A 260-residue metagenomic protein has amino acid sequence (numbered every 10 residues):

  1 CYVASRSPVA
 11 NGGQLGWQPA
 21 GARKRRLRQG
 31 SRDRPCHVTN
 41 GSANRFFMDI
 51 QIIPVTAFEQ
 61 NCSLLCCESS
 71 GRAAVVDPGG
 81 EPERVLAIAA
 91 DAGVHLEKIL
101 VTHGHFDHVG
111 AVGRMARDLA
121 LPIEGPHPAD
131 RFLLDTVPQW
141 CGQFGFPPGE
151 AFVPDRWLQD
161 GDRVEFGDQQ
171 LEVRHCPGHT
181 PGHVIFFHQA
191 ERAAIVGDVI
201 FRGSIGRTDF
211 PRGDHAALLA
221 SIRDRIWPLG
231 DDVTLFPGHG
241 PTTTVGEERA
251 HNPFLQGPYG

Functional and structural regions predicted by a protein language model:
Y2, F46-F47: Aromatic (phenylalanine/tyrosine) cluster motif
A4, V9-A10, G30, T39: Targeting/processing segments of secretory and organellar proteins
R26, S70, G80-Q169, A250-P258: Active-site HxH/HxHxD metal-binding segment of metal-dependent hydrolases
F47-A92, I185-G197: Conserved beta-strand hairpin/beta-sheet module of binuclear metal-dependent hydrolase folds, prominently
Q139-G142, R163, Q169-G260: Metallo-beta-lactamase
